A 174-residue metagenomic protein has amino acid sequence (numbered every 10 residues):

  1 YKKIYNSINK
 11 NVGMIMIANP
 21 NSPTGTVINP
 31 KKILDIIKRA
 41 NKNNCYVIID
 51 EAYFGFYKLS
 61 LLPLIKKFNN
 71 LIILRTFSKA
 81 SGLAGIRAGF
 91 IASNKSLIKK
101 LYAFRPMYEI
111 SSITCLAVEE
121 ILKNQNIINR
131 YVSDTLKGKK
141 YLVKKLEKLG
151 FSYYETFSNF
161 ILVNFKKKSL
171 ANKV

Functional and structural regions predicted by a protein language model:
Y1-G55: Active-site phosphate-binding strand-loop segment of PLP-dependent enzymes
N19-P23, K79, N159: Short glycine-rich anion-binding loops that position phosphate/pyrophosphate groups of nucleotides and phosphorylated
K31, D35-K38, P63, K137 (+1 more regions): Alpha-helical scaffolding segments of alpha/beta enzyme cores, especially the outer helices of TIM-barrel or partial
L61-F68: Short, well-structured N-terminal submotif of metal-dependent ribonuclease cores
N70-E147, F151-Y154: PLP-dependent aminotransferase class I/II
L136, L146-V174: Conserved PLP-binding catalytic core of the aspartate aminotransferase-like
